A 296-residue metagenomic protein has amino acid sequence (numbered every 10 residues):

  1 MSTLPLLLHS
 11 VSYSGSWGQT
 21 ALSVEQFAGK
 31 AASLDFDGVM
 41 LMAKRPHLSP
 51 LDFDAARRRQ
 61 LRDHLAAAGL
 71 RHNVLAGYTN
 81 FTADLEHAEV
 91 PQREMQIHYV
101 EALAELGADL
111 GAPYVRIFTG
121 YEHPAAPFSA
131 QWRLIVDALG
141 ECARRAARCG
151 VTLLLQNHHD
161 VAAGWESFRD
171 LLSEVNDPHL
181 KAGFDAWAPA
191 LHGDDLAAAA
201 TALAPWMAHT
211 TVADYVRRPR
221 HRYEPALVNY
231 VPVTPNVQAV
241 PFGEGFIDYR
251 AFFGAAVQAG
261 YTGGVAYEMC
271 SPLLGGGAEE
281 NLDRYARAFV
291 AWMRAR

Functional and structural regions predicted by a protein language model:
M1-A108, A130, A147, D177 (+5 more regions): N-terminal pre-domain/capping segments
P5-S10, V39, L139-F246: Acidic/histidine-rich catalytic cores of soluble enzymes
V11-S14, M42-K44, G77-N80, G120-E122 (+4 more regions): Active-site beta-loop-alpha junctions enriched in small/polar residues
D37, R71, P113, A208 (+1 more regions): Short acidic/polar active-site loop segments enriched in Thr and Asp
G107-F128, C149, L154-H158, Y267: Active-site groove signature of glycoside hydrolases
P124-L139: Active-site cleft segment of glycoside hydrolase catalytic domains centered on the general acid/base Glu
E244-Q258: A short, acidic, amphipathic alpha-helical segment used as a generic capping/interface helix at domain edges
A266-N281: A short, acidic, flexible beta-alpha connecting loop/helix-capping segment that sits on the rim of active
